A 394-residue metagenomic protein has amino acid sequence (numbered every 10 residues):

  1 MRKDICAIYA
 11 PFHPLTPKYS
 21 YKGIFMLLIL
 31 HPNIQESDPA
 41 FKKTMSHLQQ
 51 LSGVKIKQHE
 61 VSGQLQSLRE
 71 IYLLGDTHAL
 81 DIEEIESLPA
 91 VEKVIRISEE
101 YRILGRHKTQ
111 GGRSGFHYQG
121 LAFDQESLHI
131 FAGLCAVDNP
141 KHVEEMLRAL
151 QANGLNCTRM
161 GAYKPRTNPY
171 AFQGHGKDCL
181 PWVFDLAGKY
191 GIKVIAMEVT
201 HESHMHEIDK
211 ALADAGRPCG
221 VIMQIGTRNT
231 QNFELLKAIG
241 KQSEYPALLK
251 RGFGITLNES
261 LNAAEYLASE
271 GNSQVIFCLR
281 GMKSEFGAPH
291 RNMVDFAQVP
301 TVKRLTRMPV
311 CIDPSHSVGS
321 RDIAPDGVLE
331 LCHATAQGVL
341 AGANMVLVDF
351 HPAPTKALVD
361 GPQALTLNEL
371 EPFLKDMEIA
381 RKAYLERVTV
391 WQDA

Functional and structural regions predicted by a protein language model:
L15-I130: Non-catalytic terminal accessory/regulatory regions of metabolic enzymes
F116-C135, R166, R304-S320: N-terminal small/glycine-rich loop or linker at the start of catalytic domains across soluble metabolic enzymes
L128-L134, T158-M160, V194-M197, V221-I225 (+4 more regions): Hydrophobic faces of well-ordered beta-strands that scaffold small-molecule active sites in alpha/beta enzyme cores
L128-V143, P169-Q173, A196-E198, T227 (+1 more regions): Active-site mouth loops of central-metabolism enzymes
R159-K177, F350-G361: Glycine-rich, proline-tolerant flexible connector loops at the mouths of alpha/beta enzymes
P165-G220, N232-E234: N-terminal active-site wall of soluble small-molecule enzyme domains
Q173-A196, I239-Q242, Q298-C311, Q363-Y384: Alpha-helix-loop-beta-strand connector modules within alpha/beta enzyme cores
Q231-F350: Catalytic alpha/beta core domains of metabolic enzymes, predominantly
